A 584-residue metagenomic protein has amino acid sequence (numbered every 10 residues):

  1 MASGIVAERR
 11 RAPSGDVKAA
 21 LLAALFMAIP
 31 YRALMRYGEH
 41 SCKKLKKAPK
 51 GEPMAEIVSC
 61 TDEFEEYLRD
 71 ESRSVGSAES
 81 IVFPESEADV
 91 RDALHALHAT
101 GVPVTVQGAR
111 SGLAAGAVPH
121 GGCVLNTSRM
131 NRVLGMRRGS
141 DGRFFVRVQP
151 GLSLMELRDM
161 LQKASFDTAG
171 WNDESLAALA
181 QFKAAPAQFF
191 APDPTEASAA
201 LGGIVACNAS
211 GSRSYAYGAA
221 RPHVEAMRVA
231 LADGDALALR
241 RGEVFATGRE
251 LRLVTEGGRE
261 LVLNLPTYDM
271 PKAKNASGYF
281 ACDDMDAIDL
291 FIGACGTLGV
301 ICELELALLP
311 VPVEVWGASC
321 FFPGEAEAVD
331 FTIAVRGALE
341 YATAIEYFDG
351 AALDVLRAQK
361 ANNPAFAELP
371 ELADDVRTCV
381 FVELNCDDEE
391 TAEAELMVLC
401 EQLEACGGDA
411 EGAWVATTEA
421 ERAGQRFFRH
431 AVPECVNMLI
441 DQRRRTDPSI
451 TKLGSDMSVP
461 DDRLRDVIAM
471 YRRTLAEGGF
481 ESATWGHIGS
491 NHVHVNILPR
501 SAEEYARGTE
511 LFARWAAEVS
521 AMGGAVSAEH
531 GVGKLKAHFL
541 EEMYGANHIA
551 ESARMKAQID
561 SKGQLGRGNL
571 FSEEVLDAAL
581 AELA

Functional and structural regions predicted by a protein language model:
M1-K18: Extreme N-terminal basic, low-complexity initiation segments that serve as generic localization/processing leaders
E39-A99, A109-V146, L154, D159-W171 (+6 more regions): N-terminal flexible segment immediately upstream of the FAD-binding catalytic core in FAD-dependent oxidoreductases
S59-F64, I292-A294, V300-T509, E518 (+1 more regions): C-terminal substrate-recognition/cap domain of FAD-linked oxidoreductases
L134-M136, P150, M155, Q162-K163 (+4 more regions): FAD-binding subdomain of flavoenzyme oxidoreductases
H487, A525-V532, R567-L570: Short acidic/histidine-rich active-site segments
A537-A584: Activity-critical C-terminal alpha-helical subdomain
